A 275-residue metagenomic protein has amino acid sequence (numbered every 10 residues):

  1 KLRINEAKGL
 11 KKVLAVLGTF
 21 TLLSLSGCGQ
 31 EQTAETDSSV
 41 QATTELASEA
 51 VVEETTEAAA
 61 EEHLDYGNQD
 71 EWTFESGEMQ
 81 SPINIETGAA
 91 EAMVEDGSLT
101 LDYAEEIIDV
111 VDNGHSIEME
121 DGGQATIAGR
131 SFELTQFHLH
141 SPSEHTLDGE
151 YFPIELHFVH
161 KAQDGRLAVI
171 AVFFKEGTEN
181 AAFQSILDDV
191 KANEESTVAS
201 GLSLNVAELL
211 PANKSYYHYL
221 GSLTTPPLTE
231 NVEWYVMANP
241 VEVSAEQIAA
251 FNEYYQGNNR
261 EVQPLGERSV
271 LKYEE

Functional and structural regions predicted by a protein language model:
K1-V16: Bacterial Sec-dependent N-terminal signal peptides
S24-G27: C-terminal motif of bacterial Sec signal peptides marking the signal peptidase cleavage site
G29-E275: Alpha-carbonic anhydrase
